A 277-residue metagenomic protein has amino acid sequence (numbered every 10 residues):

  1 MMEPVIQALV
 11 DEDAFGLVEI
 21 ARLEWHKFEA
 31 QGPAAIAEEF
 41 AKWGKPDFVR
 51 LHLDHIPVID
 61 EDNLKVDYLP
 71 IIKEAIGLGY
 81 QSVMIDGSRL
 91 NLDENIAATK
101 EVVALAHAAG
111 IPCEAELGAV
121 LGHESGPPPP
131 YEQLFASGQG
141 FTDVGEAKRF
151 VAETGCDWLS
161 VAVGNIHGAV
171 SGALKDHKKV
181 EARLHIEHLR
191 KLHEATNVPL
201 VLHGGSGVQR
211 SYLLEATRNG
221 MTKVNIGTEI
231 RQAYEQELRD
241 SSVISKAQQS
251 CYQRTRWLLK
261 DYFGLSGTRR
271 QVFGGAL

Functional and structural regions predicted by a protein language model:
M1-E24, Q31-F48, I59-T196, R210-M221 (+2 more regions): Alpha/beta enzyme core
K27, K179, S245, Q249: Charge-dense, low-complexity intrinsically disordered segments
K27-F28, L53-V58, S266, R270-Q271 (+1 more regions): Metal-cofactor-binding active-site regions of metalloenzymes
H52, E114-E116, V201, L258: Generic enzyme active-site microenvironment
H52-I59, P199-R210: Glycine-rich beta-to-alpha transition loops that act as phosphate-gripper elements at the mouths of alpha/beta enzyme
K223-S242, Q253: Shared catalytic-loop signature of beta/alpha-barrel
L238-L277: Extended, intrinsically disordered, low-complexity segments
